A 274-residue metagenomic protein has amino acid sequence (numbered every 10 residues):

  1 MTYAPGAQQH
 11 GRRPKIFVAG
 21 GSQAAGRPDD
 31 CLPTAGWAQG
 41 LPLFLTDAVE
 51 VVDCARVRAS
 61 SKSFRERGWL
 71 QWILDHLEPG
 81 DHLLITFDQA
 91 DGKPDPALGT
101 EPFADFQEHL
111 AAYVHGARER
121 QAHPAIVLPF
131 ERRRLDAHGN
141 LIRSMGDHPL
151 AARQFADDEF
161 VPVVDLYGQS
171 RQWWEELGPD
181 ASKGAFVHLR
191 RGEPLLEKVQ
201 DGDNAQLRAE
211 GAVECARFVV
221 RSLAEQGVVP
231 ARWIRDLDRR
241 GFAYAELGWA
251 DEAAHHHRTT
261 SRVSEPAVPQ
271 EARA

Functional and structural regions predicted by a protein language model:
M1-R56, Q71-L83: Serine-esterase "nucleophile elbow" of acetyl-processing enzymes
G6, H10, G68-R235, G248: Alpha-helical cap/lid subdomain in secreted, periplasmic, or secretory-pathway luminal O-acyl-processing enzymes
G26, S61-K62, K93: Glycine/Thr-rich phosphate-binding loops of Rossmann-like dinucleotide-binding domains
V57-S60, E131-R132: Short, internal active-site loops enriched in acidic
S60-G68: Structural motif
P230-A231, D238, H257-E265: A short C-terminal boundary segment appended to hydrolase-like catalytic domains
R235-A254: A short, charged, Gly/Pro-tolerant segment at domain boundaries
S264-A274: Extended non-globular C-terminal regions
